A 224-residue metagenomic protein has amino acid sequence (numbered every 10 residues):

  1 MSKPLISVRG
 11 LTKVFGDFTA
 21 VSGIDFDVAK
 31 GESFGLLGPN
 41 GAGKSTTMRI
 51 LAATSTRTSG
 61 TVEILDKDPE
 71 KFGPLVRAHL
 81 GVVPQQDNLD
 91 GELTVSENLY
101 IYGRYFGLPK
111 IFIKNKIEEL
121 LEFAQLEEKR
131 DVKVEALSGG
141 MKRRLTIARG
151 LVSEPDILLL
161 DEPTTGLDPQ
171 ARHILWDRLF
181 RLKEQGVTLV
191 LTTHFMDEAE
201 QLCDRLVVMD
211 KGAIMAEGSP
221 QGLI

Functional and structural regions predicted by a protein language model:
G60-K71, L75-V76: Conserved ABC transporter NBD signature motif
Y100, R104, I111-K129: Conserved ABC ATPase "signature" region
K133-L137: Conserved ABC ATPase signature
E154: Conserved catalytic motifs of ABC-family nucleotide-binding domains
L158-D161: Catalytic Walker B motif of ABC-type/P-loop ATPase nucleotide-binding domains
E217-G218: ABC ATPase "signature
